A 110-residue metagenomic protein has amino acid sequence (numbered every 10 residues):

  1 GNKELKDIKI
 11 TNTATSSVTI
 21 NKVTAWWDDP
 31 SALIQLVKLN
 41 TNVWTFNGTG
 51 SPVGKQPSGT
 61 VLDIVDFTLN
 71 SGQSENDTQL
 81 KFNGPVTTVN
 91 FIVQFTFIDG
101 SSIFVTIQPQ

Functional and structural regions predicted by a protein language model:
G1-D7, T19-N21, E75-N76, T88-F91: Short, solvent-exposed loop/turn segments enriched in Ser/Thr/Gly
K9-A14, W27: Asparagine-centered strand-capping/turn motif at beta-strand->loop junctions
K9-I10, A32-N42, N76-L80, S101: Disulfide-rich extracellular domains of secreted proteins
A14-T19, S31, P85-T87: A short beta-turn/strand-edge loop motif at beta-sheet boundaries
S16-T24, I34-V37: Short, hydrophobic/aromatic beta-strand segments
D29-V65: A surface/secretory-pathway sequence property marking extracellular, secreted, or lumenal proteins enriched
G59-S101, T106: Low-complexity, intrinsically disordered segments enriched in Ser/Thr together with acidic residues
Q108-Q110: Short, solvent-exposed mixed-charge patches
